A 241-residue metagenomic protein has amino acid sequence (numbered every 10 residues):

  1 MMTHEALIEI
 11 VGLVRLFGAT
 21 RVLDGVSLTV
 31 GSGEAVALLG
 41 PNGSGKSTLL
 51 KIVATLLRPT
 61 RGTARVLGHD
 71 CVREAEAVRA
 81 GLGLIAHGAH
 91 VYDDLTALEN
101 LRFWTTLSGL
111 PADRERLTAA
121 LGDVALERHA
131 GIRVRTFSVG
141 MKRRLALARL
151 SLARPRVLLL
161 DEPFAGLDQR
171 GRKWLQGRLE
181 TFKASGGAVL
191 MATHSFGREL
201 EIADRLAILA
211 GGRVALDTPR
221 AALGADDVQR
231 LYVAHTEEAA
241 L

Functional and structural regions predicted by a protein language model:
L39-P41: The feature captures the beta-strand-to-loop junction immediately N-terminal to the Walker
A54: Helix-to-loop junction immediately C-terminal to a conserved catalytic motif
G62-D70, V78: Conserved ABC transporter NBD signature motif
R102, T106-H129: Conserved ABC ATPase "signature" region
L158-D161: Catalytic Walker B motif of ABC-type/P-loop ATPase nucleotide-binding domains
T193-H194: H-loop/switch region of ABC-family ATPase nucleotide-binding domains
